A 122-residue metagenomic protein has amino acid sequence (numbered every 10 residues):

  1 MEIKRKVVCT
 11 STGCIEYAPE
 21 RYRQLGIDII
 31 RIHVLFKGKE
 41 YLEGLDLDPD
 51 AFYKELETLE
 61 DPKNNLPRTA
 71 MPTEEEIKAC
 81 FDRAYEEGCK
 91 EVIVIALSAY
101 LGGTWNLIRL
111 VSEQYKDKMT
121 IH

Functional and structural regions predicted by a protein language model:
M1, K78-K90: Glycine-rich phosphate/diphosphate-binding loops that line cofactor/substrate pockets in enzymes
K4, E91, K118: Residues at the starts of beta-strands that form the adenosine-phosphate
K4-E76: N-terminal glycine-rich anion-binding loop in soluble enzyme alpha/beta folds
E75-A79, N106: Short, contiguous clusters of charged residues that form electrostatic/catalytic patches at enzyme active sites, used
E91-S98, H122: Short glycine-rich or small-residue beta-strand-to-loop segments that form or flank ligand, phosphate, metal/Fe-S
A96-K116: Short Gly/Thr/Asp-enriched flexible loops that form oxyanion-binding sites at enzyme active sites
K116-H122: Short, intrinsically disordered, charge-balanced linker/junction segments flanking boundaries in proteins
